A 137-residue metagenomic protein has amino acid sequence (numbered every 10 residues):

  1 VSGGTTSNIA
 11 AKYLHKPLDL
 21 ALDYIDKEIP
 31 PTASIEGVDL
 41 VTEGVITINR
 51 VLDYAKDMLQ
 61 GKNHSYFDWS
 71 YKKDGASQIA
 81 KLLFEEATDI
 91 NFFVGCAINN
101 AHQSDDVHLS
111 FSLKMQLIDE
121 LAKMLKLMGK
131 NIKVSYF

Functional and structural regions predicted by a protein language model:
S7-F137: Non-transmembrane, aqueous-exposed alpha-helical and coiled segments at domain scale
